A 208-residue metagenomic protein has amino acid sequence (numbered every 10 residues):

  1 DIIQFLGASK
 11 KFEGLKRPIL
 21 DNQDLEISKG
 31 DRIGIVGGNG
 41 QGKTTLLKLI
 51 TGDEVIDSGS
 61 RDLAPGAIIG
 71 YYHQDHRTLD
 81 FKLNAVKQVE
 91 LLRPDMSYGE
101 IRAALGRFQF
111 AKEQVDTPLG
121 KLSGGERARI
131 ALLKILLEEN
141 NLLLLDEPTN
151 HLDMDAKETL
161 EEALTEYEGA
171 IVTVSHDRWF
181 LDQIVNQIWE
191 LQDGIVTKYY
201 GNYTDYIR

Functional and structural regions predicted by a protein language model:
D1-R208: ABC ATP-binding cassette signature C-motif
